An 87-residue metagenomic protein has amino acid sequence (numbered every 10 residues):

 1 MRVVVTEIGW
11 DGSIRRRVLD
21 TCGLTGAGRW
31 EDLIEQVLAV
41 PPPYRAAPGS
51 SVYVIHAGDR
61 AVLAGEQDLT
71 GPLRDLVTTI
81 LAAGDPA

Functional and structural regions predicted by a protein language model:
M1-A87: Function-determining sites in protein domains
